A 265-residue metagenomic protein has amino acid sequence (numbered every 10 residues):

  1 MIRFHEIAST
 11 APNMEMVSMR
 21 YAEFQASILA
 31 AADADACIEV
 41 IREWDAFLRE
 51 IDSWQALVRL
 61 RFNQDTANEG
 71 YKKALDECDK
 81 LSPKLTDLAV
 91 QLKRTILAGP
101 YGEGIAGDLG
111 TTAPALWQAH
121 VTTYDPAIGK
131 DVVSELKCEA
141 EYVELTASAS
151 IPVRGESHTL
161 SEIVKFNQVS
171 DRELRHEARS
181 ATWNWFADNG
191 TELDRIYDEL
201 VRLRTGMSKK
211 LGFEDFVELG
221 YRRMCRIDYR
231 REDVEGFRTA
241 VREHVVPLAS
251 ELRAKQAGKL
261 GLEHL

Functional and structural regions predicted by a protein language model:
M1-L265: A well-structured
